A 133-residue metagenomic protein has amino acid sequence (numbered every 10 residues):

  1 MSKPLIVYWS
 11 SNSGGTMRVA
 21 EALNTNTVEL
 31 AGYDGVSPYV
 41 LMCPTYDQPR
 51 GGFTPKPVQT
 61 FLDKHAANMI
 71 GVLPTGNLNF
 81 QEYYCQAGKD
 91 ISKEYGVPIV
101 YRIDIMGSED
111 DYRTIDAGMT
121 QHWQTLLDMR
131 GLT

Functional and structural regions predicted by a protein language model:
M1-P57: N-terminal beta1-alpha1-beta2 submodule of the flavodoxin-like/Rossmannoid cofactor-binding fold
S37-T133: FMN-binding flavodoxin-like domain, especially the glycine-rich phosphate-binding loop
